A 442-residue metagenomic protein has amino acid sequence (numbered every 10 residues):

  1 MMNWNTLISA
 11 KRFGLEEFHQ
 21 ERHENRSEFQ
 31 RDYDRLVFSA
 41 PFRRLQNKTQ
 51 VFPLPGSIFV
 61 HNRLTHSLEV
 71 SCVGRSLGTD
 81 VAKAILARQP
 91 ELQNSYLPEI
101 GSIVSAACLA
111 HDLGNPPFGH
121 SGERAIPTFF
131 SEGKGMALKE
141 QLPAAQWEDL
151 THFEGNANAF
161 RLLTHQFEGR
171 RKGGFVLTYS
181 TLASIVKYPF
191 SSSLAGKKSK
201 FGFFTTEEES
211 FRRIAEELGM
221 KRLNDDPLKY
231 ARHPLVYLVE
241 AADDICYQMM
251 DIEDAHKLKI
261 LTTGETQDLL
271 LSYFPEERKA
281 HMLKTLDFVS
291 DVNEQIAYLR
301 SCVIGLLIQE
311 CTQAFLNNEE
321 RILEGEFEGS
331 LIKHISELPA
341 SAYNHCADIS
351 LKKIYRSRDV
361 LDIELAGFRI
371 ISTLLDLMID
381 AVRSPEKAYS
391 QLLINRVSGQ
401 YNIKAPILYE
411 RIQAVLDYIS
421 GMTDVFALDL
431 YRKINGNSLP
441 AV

Functional and structural regions predicted by a protein language model:
M1-N25, V37-K48, S57, L68 (+4 more regions): Sequence-structural signature of the catalytic-core scaffold of metal-dependent phosphohydrolases that act on
R31-R43, I335-S341: Acidic, low-complexity proline/glycine-rich segments
K48-I58, I349-I354: A short small-residue
H61-T65: Low-complexity, highly charged intrinsically disordered N-terminal segments that act as targeting/localization
C246, M250, D254, I308-E320 (+6 more regions): Hydrophobic alpha-helix feature that most strongly marks membrane-spanning transmembrane helices and their immediate
L316-S398: Substrate-recognition/cap regions that form aromatic- and gly/pro-loop-enriched pockets for small-molecule ligands
S384, Q391-L439: C-terminal amphipathic alpha-helical interaction region
